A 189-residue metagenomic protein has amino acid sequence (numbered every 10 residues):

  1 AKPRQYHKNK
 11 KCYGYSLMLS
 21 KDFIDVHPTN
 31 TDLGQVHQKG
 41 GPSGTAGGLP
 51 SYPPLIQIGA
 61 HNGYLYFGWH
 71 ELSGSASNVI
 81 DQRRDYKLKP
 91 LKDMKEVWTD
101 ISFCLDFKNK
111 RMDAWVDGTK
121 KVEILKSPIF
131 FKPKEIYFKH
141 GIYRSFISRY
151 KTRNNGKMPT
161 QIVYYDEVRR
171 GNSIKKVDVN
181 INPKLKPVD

Functional and structural regions predicted by a protein language model:
A1-E71, P159-Y164, R169-N182, K186-V188: Secretory/extracellular carbohydrate-interaction modules and structurally similar beta-sandwich "look-alikes"
A1-K2, R84-L91, K151-M158: Active-site rim elements
W69-D100: Short, aromatic/His-centered strand-loop micro-motif at the edge of beta-sheets
V97-D113: Localized edge beta-strand/strand-to-loop motifs within extracellular or lumenal beta-rich domains
R111, L125-K126, K175-K176: Short glycine/acidic-rich loop motifs that flank beta-strands on beta-rich extracellular proteins
V116-T119: Short strand-turn-strand beta-turns centered on an Asx-Gly dipeptide
L125-D166: Flexible glycan-contacting loops in extracellular carbohydrate-active proteins
